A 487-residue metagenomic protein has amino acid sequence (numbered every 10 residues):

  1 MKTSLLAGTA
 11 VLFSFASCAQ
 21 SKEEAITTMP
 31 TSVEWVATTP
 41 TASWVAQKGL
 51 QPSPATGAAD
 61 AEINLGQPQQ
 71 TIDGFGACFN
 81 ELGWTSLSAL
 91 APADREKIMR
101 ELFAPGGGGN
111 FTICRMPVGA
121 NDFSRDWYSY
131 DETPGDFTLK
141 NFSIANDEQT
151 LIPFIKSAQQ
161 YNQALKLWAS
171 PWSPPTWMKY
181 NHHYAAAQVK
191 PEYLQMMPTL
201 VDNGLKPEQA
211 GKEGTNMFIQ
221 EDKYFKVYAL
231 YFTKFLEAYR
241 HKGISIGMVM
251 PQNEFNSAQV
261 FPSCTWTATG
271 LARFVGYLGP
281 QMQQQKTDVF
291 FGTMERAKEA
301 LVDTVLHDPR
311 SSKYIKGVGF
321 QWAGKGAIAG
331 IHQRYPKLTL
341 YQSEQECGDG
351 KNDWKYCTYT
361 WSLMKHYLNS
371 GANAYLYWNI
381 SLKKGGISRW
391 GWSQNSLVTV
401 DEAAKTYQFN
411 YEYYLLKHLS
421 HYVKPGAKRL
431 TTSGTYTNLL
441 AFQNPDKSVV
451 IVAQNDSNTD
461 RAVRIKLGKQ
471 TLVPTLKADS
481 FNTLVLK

Functional and structural regions predicted by a protein language model:
M1-M29: Bacterial Sec-dependent N-terminal signal peptides
W44-I244: N-terminal catalytic cores of secreted or lumenal carbohydrate-active enzymes
A77, N110, L167, V249 (+4 more regions): Conserved, mostly hydrophobic/aromatic
V227-M248, Q252-K351: Active-site neighborhood of glycoside hydrolase catalytic domains
Q342-Y414: Aromatic/acidic polysaccharide-binding cleft in carbohydrate-active enzymes
T399-K447: Glycan-recognition and catalytic regions of carbohydrate-active enzymes
H421, T432-G468, T475, D479: Carbohydrate-binding surface patches
K477-K487: C-terminal beta-strand-rich structural cap/linker in extracellular carbohydrate-active enzymes
